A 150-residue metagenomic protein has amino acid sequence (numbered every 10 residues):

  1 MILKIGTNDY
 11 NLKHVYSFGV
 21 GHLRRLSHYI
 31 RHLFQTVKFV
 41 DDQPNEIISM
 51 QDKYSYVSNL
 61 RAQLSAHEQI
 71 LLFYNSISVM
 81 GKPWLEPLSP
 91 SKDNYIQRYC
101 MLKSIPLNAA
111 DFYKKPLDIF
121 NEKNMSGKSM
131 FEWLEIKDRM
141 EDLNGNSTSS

Functional and structural regions predicted by a protein language model:
M1-S150: Intrinsically disordered, low-complexity polar regions and short flexible loop motifs
